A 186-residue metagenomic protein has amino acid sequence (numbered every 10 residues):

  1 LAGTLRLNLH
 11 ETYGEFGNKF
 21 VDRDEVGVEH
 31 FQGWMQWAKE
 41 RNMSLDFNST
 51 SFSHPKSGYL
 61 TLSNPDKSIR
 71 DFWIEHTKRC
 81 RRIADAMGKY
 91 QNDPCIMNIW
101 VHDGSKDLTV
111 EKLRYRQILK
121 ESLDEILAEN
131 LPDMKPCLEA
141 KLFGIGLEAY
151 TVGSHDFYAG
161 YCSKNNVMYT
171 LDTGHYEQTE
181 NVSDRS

Functional and structural regions predicted by a protein language model:
L1-T12: Catalytic domains of carbohydrate-active enzymes, especially glycoside hydrolases
K19-F20: N-terminal "assembly arms/tails" that initiate or stabilize quaternary assembly in self-assembling proteins
D24-Y169: Active-site acidic/histidine proton-transfer and metal-coordination neighborhood in alpha/beta enzyme cores
L142-G144, H175-Q178: Short, catalytically relevant binding-site loops at active-site mouths
E177-S186: A short alpha/beta connector and helix-capping loop motif
